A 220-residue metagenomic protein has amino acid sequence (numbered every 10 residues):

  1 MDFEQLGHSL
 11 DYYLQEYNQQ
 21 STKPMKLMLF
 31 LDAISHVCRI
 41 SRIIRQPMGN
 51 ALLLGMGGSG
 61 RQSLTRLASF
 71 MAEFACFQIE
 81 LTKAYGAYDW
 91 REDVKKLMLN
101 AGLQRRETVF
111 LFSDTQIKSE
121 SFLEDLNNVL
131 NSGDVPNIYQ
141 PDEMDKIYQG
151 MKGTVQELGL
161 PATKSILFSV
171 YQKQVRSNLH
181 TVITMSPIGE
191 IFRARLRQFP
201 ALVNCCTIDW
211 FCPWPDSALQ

Functional and structural regions predicted by a protein language model:
M1, F122, A162-V182, P213-Q220: Conserved AAA+ ATPase small/helical "lid" subdomain
M1-F122, L130-S169: AAA+ P-loop NTPase catalytic core
S35, P187-I188: Short linear interaction motifs
L67-A68, N100-Q104, K118-S121, S177 (+4 more regions): Helix-boundary capping/turn motifs
F74, N127-V135, S177-N178, E190-S217: A short helix-turn-beta junction within AAA+ P-loop NTPase domains corresponding to the substrate/partner-engaging
L111-S113, N178-P187, I208-D209: Structural recognition of the conserved hydrophobic beta-strand(s) that form the central parallel beta-sheet of P-loop
Q116-K118, I188-I191: Short acidic, S/G/P-rich loop/turn micro-motifs used as interaction or catalytic elements
